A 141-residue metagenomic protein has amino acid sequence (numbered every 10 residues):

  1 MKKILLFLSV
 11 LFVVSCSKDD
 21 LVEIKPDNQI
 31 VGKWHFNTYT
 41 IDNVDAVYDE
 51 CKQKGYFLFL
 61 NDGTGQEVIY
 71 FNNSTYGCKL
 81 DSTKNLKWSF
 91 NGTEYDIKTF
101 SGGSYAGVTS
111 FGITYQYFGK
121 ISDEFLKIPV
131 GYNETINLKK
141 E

Functional and structural regions predicted by a protein language model:
M1-I4, S17-K18: Positively charged n-region of N-terminal signal peptides that target proteins for export
I4-V13: Sec-dependent N-terminal signal peptides
S17-N85, S89-E141: Lipid interaction determinants
